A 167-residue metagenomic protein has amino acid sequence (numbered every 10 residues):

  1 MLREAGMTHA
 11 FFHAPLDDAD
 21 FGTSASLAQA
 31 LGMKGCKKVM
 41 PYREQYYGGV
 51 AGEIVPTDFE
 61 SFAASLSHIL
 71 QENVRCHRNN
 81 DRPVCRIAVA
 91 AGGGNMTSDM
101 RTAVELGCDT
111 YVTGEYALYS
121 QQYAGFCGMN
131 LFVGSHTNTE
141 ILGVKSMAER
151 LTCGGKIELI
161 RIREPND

Functional and structural regions predicted by a protein language model:
M1-D167: Active-site catalytic microenvironments in core metabolic enzymes, especially phosphate/sugar-handling
